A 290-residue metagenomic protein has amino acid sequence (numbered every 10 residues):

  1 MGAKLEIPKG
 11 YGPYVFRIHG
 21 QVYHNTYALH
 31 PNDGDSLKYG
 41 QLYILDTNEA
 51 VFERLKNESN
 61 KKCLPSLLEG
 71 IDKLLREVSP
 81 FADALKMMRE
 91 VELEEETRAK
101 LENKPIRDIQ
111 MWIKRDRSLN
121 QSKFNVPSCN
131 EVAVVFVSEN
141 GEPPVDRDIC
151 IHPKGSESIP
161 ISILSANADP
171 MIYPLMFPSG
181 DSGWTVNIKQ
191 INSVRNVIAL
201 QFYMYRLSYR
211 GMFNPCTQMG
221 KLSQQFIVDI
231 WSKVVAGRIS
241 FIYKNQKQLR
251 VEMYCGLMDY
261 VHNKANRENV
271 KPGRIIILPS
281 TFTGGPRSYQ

Functional and structural regions predicted by a protein language model:
M1-Q290: Non-catalytic interaction regions
